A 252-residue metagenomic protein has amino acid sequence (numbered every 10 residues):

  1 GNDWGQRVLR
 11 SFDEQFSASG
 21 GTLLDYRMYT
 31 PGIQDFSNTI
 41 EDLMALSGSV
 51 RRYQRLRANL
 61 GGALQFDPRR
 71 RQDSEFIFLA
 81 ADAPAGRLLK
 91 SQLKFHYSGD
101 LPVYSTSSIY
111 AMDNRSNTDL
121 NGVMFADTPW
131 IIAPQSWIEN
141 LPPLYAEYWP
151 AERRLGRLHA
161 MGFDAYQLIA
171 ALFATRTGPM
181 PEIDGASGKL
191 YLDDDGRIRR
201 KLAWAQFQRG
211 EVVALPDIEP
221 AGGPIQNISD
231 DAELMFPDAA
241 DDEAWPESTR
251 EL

Functional and structural regions predicted by a protein language model:
G1-G21, Y29, I33, D127-P129 (+3 more regions): Catalytic cores of nucleotide-enabled group-transfer and carboxylate-activating enzymes in metabolic and assembly-line
G1-P84: Extracellular/periplasmic Venus flytrap/periplasmic-binding protein
G5, A85-R87, A111-D113: Short, well-ordered alpha-helical microsegments
S17-T22, F36-S37, D42-L56, Q72-S74 (+3 more regions): Extracellular/periplasmic periplasmic-binding protein-like sensory domains
D67, R71, E75-F76, A80-A83 (+4 more regions): Extracytoplasmic/secretory-pathway proteins
A81, S105-S108, D127, Q206-Q208 (+1 more regions): Active-site proximal loops enriched in glycine and acidic residues that flank catalytic Cys/His/Asp and coordinate
D119, A186-L252: Solvent-exposed, acidic/polar segments of extracytosolic/periplasmic ligand-binding ectodomains
P142-P216: Segments of small-molecule ligand-sensing domains
